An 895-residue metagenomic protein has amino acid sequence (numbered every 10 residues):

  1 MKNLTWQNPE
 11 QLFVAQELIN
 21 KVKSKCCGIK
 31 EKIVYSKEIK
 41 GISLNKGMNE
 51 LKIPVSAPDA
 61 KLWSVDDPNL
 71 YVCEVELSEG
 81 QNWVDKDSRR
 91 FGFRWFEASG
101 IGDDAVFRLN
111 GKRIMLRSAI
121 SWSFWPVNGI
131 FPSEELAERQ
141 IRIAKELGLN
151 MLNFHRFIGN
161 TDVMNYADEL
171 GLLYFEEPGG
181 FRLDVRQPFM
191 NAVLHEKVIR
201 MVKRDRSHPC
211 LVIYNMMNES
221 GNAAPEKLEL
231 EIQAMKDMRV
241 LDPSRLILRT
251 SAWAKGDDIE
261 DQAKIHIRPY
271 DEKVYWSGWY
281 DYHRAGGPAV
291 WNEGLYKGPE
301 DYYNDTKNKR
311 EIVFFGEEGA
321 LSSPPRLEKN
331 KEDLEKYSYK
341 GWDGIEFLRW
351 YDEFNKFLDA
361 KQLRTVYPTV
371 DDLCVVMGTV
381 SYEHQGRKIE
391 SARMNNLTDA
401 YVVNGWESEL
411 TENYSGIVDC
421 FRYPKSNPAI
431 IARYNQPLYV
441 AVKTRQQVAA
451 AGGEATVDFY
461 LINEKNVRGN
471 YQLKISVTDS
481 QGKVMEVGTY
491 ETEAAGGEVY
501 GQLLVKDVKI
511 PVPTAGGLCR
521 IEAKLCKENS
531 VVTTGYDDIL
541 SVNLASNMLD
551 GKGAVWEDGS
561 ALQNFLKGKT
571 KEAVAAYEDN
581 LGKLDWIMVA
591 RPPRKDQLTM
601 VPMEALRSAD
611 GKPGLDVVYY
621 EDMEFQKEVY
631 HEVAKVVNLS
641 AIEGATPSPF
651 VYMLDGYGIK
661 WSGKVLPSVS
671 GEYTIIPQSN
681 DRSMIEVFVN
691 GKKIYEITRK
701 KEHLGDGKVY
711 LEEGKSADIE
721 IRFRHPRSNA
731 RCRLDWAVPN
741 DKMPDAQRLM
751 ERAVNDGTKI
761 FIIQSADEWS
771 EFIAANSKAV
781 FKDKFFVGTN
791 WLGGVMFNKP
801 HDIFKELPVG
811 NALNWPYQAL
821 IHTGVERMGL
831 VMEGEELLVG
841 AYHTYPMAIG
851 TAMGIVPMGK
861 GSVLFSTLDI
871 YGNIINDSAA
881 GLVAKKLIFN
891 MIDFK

Functional and structural regions predicted by a protein language model:
M1-F154, V212-I213, E231, V240 (+5 more regions): Secreted/periplasmic carbohydrate-active enzymes, especially glycoside hydrolases
L136-H155, N160, F565-L584: Catalytic domains of carbohydrate-active enzymes, especially glycoside hydrolases
I141-R142, M151-E407, E412-C420: Substrate-binding/catalytic cleft of secreted carbohydrate-active enzymes, primarily glycoside hydrolases
K255-S277, A575-V601, K742, Q747 (+2 more regions): Short, well-ordered secondary-structure micro-motifs within conserved domains or adaptor modules
G294-K297, V787-K886: Catalytic beta-strand/loop cores that center a nucleophilic Ser/Cys/Thr and support acyl-enzyme chemistry
V531-M600, A609-E621, K742-P744, Q764 (+3 more regions): Aromatic-Pro/Gly-enriched surface loop or interdomain linker that acts as a lid/target-recognition segment
Q597-T674, Q678-D741: Extracellular/secretory pathway-exposed regions associated with glycan biology
L598-M600, M743-I821, V883-I888: A glycine-rich, often tryptophan-bearing local segment used as a flexible ligand/cofactor-contacting loop or short
